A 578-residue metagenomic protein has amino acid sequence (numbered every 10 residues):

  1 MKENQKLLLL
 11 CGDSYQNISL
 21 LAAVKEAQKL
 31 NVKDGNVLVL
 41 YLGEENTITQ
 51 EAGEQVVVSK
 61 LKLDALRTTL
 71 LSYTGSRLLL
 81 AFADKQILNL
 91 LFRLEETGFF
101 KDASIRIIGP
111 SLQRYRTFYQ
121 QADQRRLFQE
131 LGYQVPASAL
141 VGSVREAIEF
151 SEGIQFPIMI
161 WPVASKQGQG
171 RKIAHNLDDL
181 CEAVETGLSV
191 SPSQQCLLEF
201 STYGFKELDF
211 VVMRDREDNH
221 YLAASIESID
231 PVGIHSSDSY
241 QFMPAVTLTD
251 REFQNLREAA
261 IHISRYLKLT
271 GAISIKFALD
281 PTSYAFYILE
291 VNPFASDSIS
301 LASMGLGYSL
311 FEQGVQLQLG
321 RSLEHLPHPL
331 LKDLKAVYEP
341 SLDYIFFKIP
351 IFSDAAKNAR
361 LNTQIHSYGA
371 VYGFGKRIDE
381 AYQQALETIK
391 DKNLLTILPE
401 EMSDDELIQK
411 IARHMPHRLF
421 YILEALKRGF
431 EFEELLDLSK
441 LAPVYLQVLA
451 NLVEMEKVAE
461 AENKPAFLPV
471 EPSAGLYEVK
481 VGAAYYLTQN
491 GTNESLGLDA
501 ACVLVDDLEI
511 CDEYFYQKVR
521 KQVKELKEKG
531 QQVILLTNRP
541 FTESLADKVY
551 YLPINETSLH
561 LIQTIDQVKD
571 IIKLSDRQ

Functional and structural regions predicted by a protein language model:
K2-A65, T69-T74, T97, L131-G132 (+6 more regions): ATP-dependent carboxylate activation and anion-phosphoryl transfer catalytic cores that bind Mg-ATP to form
L61-V135, L140, D566-Q578: Conserved N-proximal alpha/beta basic substrate-recognition cap immediately N-terminal to, or forming the N-lobe
S76-D84, G429-E433, G475-V479: N-terminal-biased segments
A83, S143, I554: Flexible loop residues that form catalytic and substrate-binding hotspots at small-molecule/glycan-binding clefts
L140-S143, G271: Short, glycine-/polar-rich solvent-exposed loops and beta-turns at beta-strand/coil boundaries
S143-I154, Q195: Conserved phosphate-binding catalytic cores of ATP/NTP-utilizing and phosphoryl-transfer enzymes
P465-G482: Long, low-complexity segments enriched in small/aliphatic residues
E471, Q489-T492: Low-complexity, acidic/Ser/Thr- and charged residue-rich accessory regions of DNA metabolism proteins
